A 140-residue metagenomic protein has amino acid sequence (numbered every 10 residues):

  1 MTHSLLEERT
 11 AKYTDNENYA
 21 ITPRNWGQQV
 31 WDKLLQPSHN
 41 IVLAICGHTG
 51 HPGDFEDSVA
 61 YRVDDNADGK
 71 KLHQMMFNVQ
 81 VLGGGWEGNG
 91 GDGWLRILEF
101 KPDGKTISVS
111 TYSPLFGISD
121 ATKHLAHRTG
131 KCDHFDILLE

Functional and structural regions predicted by a protein language model:
M1-V42: Active-site-proximal segments of metal-dependent phosphoesterases and phosphodiesterases across multiple
H3-L5, G47-G50: Histidine-centered divalent metal-coordination motifs
T10-A11, C46-G47, G91-G93: Small-side-chain structural scaffolding
P23, L43-C46, E87-N89, A126: Compositionally biased, low-complexity repeat tracts
N40-I45, L72: Short, well-ordered coil/turn segments that N-cap beta-strands
P52-E140: Binuclear metal-dependent phosphoesterase catalytic core
